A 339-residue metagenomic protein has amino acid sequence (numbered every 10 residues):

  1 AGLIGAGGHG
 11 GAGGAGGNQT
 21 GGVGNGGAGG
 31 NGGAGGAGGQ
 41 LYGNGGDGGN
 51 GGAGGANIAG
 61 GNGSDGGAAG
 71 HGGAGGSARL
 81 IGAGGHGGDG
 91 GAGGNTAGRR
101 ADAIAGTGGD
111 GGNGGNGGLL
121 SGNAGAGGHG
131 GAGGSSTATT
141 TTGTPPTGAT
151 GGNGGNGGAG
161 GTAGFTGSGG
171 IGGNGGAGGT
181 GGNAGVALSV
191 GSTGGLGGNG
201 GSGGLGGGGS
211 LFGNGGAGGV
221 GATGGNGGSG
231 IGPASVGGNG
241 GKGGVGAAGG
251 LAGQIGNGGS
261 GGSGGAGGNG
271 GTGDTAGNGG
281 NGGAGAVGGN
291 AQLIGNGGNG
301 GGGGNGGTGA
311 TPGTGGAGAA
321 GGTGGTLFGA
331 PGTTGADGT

Functional and structural regions predicted by a protein language model:
A1-G338: Collagen triple-helix signature
